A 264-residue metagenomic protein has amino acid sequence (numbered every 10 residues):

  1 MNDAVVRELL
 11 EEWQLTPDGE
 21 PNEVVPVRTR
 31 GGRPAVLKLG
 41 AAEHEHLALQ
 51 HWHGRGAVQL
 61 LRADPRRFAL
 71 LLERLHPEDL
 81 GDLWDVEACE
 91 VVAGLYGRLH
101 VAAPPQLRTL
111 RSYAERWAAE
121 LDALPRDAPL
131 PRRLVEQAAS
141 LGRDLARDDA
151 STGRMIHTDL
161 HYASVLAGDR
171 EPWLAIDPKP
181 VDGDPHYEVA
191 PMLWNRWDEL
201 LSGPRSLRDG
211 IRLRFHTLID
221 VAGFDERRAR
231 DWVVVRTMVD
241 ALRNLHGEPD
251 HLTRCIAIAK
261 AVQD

Functional and structural regions predicted by a protein language model:
M1-P17, H44-E45, R126-S140, D144 (+3 more regions): Regulatory N- and C-terminal appendages and interdomain linkers associated with kinase/kinase-like NTP transferase
M1-R62, G168-P172, I258-D264: Conserved NTP-binding catalytic cores of kinases and kinase-like/nucleotidyltransferase enzymes across multiple kinase
N2, V6-R7, P104-T158, G168-D169 (+1 more regions): An alpha-helical support segment within catalytic cores of ATP-dependent transferases
D18-R28, V36-L37, L60, S140-Y187: Active-site acidic catalytic loop and adjacent metal/ATP-binding pocket of ATP-dependent phosphoryl transfer enzymes
E20, W232-M238: Small/polar glycine-rich anion-binding or flexible loop at a beta-alpha turn
R33-L99: A conserved alpha-helical element in kinase catalytic cores
G168-H216, G223, D250-I258, Q263: Active-site Asp-x-Gly
